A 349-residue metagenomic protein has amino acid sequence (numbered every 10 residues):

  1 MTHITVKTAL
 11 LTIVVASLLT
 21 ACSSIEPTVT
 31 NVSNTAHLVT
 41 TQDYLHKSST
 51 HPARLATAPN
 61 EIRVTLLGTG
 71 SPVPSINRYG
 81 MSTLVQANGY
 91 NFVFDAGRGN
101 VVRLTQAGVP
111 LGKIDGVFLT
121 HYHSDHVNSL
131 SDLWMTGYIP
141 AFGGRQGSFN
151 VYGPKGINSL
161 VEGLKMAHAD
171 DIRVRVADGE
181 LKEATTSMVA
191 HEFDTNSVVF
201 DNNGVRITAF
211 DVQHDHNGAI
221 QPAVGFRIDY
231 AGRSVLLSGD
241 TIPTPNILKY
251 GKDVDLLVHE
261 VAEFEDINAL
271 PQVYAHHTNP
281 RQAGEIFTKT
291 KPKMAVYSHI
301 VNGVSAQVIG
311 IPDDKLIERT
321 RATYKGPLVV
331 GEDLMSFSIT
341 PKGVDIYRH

Functional and structural regions predicted by a protein language model:
M1-L10: Bacterial N-terminal signal peptides that target proteins for export
T2, C22-S23: Short, intrinsically disordered or compositionally biased N-terminal tails of bacterial proteins
A9-T20: Bacterial N-terminal signal peptides
L18-L19, V304, F337-S338: Flexible loop/turn segments at secondary-structure boundaries
S23-V235, G310, I317-V344: Binuclear metal-dependent hydrolase catalytic cores
E26-P27, Q221-G225, S234-L236, T241-M335: Cap/insert and terminal regions of metallo-dependent hydrolase folds
I346-H349: A polyampholytic, Gly/Pro-enriched intrinsically disordered region
